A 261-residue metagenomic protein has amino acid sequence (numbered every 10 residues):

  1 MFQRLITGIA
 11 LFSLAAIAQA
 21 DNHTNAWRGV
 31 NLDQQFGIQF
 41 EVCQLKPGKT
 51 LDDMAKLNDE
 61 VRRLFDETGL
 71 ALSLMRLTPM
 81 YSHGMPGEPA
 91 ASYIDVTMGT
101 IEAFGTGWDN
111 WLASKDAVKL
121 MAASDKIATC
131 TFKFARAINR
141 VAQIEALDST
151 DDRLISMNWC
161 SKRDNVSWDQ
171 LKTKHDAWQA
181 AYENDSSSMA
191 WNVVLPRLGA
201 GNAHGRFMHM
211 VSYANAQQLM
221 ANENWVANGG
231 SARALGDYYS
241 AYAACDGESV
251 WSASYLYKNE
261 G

Functional and structural regions predicted by a protein language model:
M1-I9: Bacterial N-terminal signal peptides that target proteins for export
S13-A18: N-terminal signal peptide c-region/cleavage motif recognized by signal peptidases
Q19-G261: Short S/T/G/P-rich N-terminal loop/turn motif that feeds into the first structured element of a domain
